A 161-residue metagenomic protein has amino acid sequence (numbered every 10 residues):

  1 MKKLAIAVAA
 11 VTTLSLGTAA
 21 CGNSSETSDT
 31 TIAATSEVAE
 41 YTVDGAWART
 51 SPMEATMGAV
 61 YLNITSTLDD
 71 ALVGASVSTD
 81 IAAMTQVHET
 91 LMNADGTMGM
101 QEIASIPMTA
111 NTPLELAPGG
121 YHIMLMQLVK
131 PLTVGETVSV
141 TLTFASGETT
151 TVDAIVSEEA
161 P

Functional and structural regions predicted by a protein language model:
L4-I6, L16-I32: Bacterial lipoprotein signal-peptidase II cleavage site
V11-S15: Alpha-helical transmembrane segments
T35-V138, T143-P161: Compact, glycine-rich, soluble single-domain proteins
